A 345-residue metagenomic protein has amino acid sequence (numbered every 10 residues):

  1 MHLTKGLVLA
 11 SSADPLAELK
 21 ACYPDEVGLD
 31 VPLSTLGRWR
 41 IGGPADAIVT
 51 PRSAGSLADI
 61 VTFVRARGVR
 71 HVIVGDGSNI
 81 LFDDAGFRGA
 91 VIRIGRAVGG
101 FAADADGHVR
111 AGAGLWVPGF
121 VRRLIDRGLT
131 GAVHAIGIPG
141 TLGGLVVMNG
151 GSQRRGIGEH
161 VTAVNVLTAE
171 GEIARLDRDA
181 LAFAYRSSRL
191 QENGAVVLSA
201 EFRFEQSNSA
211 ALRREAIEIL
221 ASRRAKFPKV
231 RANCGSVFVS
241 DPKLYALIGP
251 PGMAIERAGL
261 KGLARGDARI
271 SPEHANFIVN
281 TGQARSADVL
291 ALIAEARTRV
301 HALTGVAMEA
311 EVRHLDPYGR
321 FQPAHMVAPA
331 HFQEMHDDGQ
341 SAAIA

Functional and structural regions predicted by a protein language model:
H2, G28-L29, G37, I41 (+3 more regions): Phosphate/pyrophosphate- and phosphate-bearing ligand-binding catalytic cores of soluble enzymes
H2-G6, A10-L142, G150-S152: Anion-binding (especially nucleotide phosphate/pyrophosphate-binding) glycine-rich loop and adjoining beta-alpha core
I48, R110, A163-N165, S199-E201: Beta-strand secondary-structure signal
R67, V74-D76, H160, R231-A232 (+1 more regions): Short, basic and Ser/Thr-rich N-terminal targeting/leader segments
L129-H134, T141-R178: Glycine/threonine-rich beta-strand-loop-alpha-helix active-site module that forms ligand/phosphate-binding
